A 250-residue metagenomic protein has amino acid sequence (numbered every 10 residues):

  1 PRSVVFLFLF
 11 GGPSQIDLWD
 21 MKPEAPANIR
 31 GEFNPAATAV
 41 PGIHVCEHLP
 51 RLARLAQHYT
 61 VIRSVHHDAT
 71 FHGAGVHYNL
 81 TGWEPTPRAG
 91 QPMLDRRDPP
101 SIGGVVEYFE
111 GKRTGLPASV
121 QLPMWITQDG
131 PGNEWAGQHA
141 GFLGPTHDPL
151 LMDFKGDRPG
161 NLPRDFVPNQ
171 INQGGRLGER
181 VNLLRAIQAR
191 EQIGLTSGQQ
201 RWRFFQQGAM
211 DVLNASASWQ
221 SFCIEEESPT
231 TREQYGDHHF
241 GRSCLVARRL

Functional and structural regions predicted by a protein language model:
P1-R249: Ligand-binding pockets and gating/stacking loops
